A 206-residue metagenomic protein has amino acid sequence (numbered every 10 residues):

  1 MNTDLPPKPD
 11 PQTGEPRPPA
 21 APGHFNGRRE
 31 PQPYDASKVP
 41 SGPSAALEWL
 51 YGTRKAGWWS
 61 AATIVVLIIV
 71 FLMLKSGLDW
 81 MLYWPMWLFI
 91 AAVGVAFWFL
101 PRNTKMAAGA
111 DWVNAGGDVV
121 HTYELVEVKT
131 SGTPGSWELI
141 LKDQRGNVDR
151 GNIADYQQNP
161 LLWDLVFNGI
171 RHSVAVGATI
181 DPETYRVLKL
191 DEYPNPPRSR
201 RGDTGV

Functional and structural regions predicted by a protein language model:
M1-K75, R201-T204: N-terminal membrane-targeting/pre-transmembrane regions
D35-K38, V66-M73, I90-A92, D143 (+2 more regions): Hydrophobic, well-ordered secondary-structure segments that either form specific early membrane-associated helices used
G42-L47, N103, E124-V128, S136: A broad structural signal for short, well-ordered beta-strand segments within beta-sheet-rich domains
A56-A61, S76-I90: Hydrophobic alpha-helical transmembrane segments
V70-G77, V95-F99: Structural signature of transmembrane alpha-helix termini at the membrane-water interface
W84-K129: Conserved beta-hairpin
N114-Q157: Acidic, Ser/Thr-rich low-complexity segments on the non-lumenal side of membrane proteins
Q144-V206: A membrane-cytosol interface segment of integral membrane proteins
